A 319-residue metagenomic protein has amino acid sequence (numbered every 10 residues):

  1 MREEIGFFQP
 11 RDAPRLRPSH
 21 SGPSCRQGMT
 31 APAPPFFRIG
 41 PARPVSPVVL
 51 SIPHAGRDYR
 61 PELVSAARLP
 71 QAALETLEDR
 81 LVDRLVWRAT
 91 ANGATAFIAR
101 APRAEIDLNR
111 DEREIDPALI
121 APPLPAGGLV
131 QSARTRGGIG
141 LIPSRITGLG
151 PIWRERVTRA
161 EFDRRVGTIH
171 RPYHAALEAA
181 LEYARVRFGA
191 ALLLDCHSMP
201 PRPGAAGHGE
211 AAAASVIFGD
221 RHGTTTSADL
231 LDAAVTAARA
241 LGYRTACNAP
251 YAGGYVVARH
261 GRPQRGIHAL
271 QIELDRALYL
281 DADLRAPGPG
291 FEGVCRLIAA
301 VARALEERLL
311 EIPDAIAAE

Functional and structural regions predicted by a protein language model:
M1-D12: Extreme N-terminal basic, low-complexity initiation segments that serve as generic localization/processing leaders
R15-P23: N-terminal polybasic/positive-inside topogenic patches
C25-L193, S198-H268, L274-E319: N-terminal catalytic or cofactor-binding beta/alpha core of small enzyme domains
